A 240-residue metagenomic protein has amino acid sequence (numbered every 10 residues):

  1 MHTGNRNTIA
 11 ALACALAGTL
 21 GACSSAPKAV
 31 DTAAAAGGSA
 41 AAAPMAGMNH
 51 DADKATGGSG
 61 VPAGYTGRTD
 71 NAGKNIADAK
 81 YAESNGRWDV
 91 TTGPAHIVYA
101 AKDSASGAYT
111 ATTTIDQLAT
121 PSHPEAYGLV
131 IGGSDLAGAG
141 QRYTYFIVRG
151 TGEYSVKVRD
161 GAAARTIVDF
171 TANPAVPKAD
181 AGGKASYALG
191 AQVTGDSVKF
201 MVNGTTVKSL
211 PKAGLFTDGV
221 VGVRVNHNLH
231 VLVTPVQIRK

Functional and structural regions predicted by a protein language model:
H2-A11: Bacterial N-terminal signal peptides that target proteins for export
T19-A22: C-terminal motif of bacterial Sec signal peptides marking the signal peptidase cleavage site
S24-T32: Bacterial lipoprotein signal-peptidase II cleavage site
A33, G37-T114, L118-T120: Low-complexity, Ser/Thr/Pro/Gly-rich disordered linker/stalk regions
T92-A162: Secretory/extracellular carbohydrate-interaction modules and structurally similar beta-sandwich "look-alikes"
A162-A188: Short, aromatic/His-centered strand-loop micro-motif at the edge of beta-sheets
A181-L210: Carbohydrate-binding surfaces in secreted/extracellular proteins
L210-T234: Flexible glycan-contacting loops in extracellular carbohydrate-active proteins
